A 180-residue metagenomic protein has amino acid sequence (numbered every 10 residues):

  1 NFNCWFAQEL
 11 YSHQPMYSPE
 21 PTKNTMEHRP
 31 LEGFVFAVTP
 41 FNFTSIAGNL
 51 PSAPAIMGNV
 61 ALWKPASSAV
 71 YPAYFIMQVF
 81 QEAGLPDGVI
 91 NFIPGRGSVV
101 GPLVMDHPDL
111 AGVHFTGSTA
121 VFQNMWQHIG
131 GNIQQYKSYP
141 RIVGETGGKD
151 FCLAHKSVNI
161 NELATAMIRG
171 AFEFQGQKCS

Functional and structural regions predicted by a protein language model:
N1-H13: Glycine-rich loop-to-alpha-helix module at the N-terminal edge of alpha/beta enzyme cores
N3, A73-I76, V104, M125-W126: Hydrophobic packing residues within well-ordered alpha-helices of enzyme cores
H13-D87: Conserved small-residue-rich beta-alpha loop and adjacent elements that most often cradle the phosphate/pyrophosphate
N24-T25, N91-H114: A structured beta-alpha segment of the ubiquitous adenosine-cofactor-binding alpha/beta core
V35, F41-S45, G97-L103, G117-V121: Beta-loop-alpha module in the N-terminal Rossmann-like domain of NAD(P)-dependent dehydrogenases, especially those
A53-A55, V104, Q134: Hydrophobic/aromatic ligand-binding patch that stacks against planar heteroaromatic rings of cofactors or nucleotides
G58, I90, V113, G148: Residue-level signal for inorganic ion chemistry
V79-G84, D106-H107, G112, T119-S180: ALDH superfamily catalytic-core signature
